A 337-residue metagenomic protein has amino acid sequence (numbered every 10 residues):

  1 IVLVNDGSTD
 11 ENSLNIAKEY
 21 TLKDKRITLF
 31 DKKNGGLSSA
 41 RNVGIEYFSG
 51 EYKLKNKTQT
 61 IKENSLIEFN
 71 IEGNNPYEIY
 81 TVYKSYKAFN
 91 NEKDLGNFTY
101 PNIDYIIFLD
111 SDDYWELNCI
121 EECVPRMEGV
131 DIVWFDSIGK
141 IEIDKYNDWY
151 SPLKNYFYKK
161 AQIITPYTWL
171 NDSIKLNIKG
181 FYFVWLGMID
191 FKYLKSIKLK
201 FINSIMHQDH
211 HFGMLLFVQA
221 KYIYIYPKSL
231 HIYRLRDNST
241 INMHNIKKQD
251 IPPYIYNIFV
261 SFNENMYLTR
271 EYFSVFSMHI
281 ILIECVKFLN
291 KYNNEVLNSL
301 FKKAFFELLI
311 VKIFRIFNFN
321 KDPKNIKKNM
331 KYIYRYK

Functional and structural regions predicted by a protein language model:
I1-N257: Nucleotide-sugar donor-binding/catalytic module of glycosyltransferases that assemble extracellular/cell-envelope
R234-K337: C-terminal subregions of glycosyltransferases and related glycan-biosynthesis enzymes
